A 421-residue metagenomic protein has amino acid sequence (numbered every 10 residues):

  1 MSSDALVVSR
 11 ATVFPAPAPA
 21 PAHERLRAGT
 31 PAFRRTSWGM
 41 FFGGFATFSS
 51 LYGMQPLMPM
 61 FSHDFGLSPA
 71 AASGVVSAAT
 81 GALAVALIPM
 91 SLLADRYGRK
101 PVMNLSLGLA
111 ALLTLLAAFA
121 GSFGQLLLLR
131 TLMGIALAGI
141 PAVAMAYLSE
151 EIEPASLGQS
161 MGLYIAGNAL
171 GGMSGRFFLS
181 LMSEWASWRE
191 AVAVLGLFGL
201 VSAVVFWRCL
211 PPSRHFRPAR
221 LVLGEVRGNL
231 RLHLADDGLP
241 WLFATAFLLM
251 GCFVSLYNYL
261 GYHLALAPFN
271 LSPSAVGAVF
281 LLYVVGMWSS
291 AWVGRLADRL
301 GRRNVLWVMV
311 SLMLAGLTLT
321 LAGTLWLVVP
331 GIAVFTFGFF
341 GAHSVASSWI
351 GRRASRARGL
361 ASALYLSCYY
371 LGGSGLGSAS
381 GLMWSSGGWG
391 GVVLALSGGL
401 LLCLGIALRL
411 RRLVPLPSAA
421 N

Functional and structural regions predicted by a protein language model:
P21-T30, P211-F243: Juxtamembrane intracellular "pre-TM" segments in multi-pass secondary transporters
V85-G124: Conserved MFS/SLC helix-loop-helix module at the cytosolic interface between two early adjacent transmembrane helices
L87-G98, W288-G301, W384: Helix-to-loop junctions at the C-terminal end of transmembrane segments in multipass secondary transporters
V102-L115, N304-T318, S397: Structural signature of the two symmetry-related core transmembrane helices
L109, L113-L116, G124-L132, W326-V334: Paired small-residue
Q125, P154-A155, L163-P211: Helix-loop-helix hairpin linking two adjacent transmembrane segments in secondary transporters
L129-L170: Cytoplasmic helix-loop-helix junction between adjacent transmembrane helices in 12-TM secondary transporters
R303-A346: C-terminal transmembrane helical hairpin of 12-TM major facilitator-type secondary transporters
